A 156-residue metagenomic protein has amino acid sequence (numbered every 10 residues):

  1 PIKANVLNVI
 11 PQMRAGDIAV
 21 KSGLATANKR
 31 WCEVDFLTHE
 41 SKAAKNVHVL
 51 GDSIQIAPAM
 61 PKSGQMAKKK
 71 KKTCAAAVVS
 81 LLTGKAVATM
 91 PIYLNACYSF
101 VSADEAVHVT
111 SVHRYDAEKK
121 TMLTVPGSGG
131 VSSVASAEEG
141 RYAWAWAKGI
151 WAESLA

Functional and structural regions predicted by a protein language model:
K3-K68: FAD-site-proximal beta/loop scaffold in flavoenzymes
V6-R14, A96, V101-E105: Glycine-rich beta-alpha junction loops
V9-I10, T38, A44-H48, T73 (+3 more regions): Broad hydrophobic/π-residue packing in well-ordered secondary structure
V20, S53-Y93, S99, V109: A conserved FAD-binding loop/helix module that cradles the flavin
R30-H48, V101-L123: FAD-binding beta-loop-beta segment adjacent to the flavin cofactor pocket
W31-F36, A57-M60, K72-A76, M122-P126 (+1 more regions): Glycine-rich loops and low-complexity Gly/Arg-rich segments that provide flexible linkers or classic glycine-based
L81-V101, S128-A145: Short secondary-structure transition/capping segments
H108-A156: C-terminal auxiliary extensions adjacent to catalytic cores
